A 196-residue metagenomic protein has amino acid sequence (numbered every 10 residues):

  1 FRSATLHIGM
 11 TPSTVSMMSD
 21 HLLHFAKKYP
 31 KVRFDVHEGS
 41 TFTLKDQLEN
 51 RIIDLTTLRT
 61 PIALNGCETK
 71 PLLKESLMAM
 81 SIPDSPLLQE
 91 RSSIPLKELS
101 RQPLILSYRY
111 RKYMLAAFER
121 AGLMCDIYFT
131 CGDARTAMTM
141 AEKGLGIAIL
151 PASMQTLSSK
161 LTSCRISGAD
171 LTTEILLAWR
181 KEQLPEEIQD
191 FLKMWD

Functional and structural regions predicted by a protein language model:
F1-Y29, R33-D46, P151, Q189: N-terminal winged-helix
H7-G9, T56, M80, I105 (+2 more regions): Short, well-ordered beta-strand segments
T14, S40-K45, E49-I52, L58-R59 (+1 more regions): Hydrophobic hinge/microswitch elements
M17, L145, S163-D196: A late-sequence structural motif
M17-M18, R101-G122, P185-I188: Secondary-structure junction motif
D20-A26, H37, T41-S81, E90 (+2 more regions): Short beta-strand-centered segments that line the small-molecule binding cleft or hinge of alpha/beta clamshell
A26, E68-P71, P95-K97, E119 (+2 more regions): Short secondary-structure boundary/capping segments
G66-Y108, L171-Q183: Hydrophobic/proline-rich hinge and linker segments of small-molecule sensing/allosteric domains, predominantly
